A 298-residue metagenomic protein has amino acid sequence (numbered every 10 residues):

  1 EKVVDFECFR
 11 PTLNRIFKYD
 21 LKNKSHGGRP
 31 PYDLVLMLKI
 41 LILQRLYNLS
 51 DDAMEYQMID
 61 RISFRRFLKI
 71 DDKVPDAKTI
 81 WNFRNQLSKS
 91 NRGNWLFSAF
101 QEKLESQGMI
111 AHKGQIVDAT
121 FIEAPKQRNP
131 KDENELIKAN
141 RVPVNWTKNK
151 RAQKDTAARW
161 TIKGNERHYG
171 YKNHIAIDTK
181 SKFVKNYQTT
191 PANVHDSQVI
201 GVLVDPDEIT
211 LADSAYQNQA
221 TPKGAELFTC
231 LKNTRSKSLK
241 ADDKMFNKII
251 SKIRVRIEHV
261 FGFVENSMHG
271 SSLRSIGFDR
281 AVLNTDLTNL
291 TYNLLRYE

Functional and structural regions predicted by a protein language model:
E1-H26: Basic, low-complexity segments
L21-P30, L68-K69, G277: A short glycine/serine-rich beta->alpha loop
P30-W95: Short, positively charged, Gly/Tyr-enriched micro-motifs that form contact patches at catalytic or ligand/partner
Y56-I59, P75-K223, K232: Polybasic low-complexity intrinsically disordered regions
D60, F64, K89, N233 (+3 more regions): Short, well-ordered loop/turn and helix-capping segments at boundaries between secondary-structure elements and domains
R65-R66, V184-N186, H195-D196, S271-R274: Short small-residue beta-strand/loop micro-motif enriched in glycine and branched aliphatics
K138, D205-T210, S214-D286: Helix-centered, glycine/charged polyanion-binding patches within enzymatic domains that contact phosphate-containing
A281, D286-E298: Charge-patterned, long linear interaction tracts outside catalytic cores
